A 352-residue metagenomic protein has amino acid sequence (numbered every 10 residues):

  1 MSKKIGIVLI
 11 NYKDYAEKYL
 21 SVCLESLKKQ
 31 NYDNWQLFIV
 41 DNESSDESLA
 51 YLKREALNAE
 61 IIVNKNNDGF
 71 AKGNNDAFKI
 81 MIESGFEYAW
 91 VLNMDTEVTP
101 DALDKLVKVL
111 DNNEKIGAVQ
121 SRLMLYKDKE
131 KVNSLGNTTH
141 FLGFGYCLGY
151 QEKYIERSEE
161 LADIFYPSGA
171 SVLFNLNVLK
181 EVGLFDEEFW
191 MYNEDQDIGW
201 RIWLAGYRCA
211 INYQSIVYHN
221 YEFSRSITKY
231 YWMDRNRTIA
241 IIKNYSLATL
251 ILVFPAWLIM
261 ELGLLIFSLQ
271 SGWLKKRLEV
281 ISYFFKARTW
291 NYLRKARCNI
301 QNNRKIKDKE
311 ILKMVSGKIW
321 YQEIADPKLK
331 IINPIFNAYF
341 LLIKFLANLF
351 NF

Functional and structural regions predicted by a protein language model:
M1-S26: N-proximal low-complexity "stem/linker" segments adjacent to membrane-targeting elements
E25-N34: Short, acidic, metal-binding catalytic loop of nucleotide-sugar glycosyltransferases
N64-S84: Glycine-rich, basic loop-to-helix element that forms the pyrophosphate-binding segment of sugar-nucleotide handling
F86-E97: Short beta-strand-to-loop acidic/aromatic patch adjacent to the donor-nucleotide binding site
T96-H140, F144: Conserved donor NDP-sugar-binding/catalytic core segment of glycosyltransferases
V132, F144-G145, E152-F174, Q196: A recurrent flexible, glycine/aromatic-enriched loop bordering the glycosyltransferase active site that acts as
F165-I216: A short, conserved alpha-helix in the catalytic core of glycosyltransferases
C209-Q322, D326, N333: Active-site-adjacent helix/loop segment of glycosyltransferases that harbors family-specific signature motifs
